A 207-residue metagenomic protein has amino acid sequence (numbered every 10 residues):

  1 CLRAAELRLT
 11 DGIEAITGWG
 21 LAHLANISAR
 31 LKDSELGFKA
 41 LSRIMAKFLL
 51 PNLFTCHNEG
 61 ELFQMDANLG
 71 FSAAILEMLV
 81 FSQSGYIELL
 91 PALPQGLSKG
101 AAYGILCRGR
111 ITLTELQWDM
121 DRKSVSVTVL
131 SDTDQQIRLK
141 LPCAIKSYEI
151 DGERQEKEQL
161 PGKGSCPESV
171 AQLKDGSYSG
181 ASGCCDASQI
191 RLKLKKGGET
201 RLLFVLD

Functional and structural regions predicted by a protein language model:
C1-I87, L97-G100, K123-V125: Active-site core of glycosidic bond-cleaving carbohydrate-active enzymes
H23, L36, Q155, C166-S169 (+1 more regions): Substrate-binding groove of N-acetylhexosamine-processing glycoside hydrolases
I87-Q95, P167-Q172: Short, basic/low-complexity N-terminal boundary segments at the transition from targeting/disordered tails
L89-D134: Surface beta-strand/loop "capping" patches
T112-L113, Q155-K157: Short, isolated positions in well-ordered beta-strands
L130-A144: Surface-exposed beta-strand/loop patches in extracellular or lumenal glycoproteins
L139, P161-D207: C-terminal beta-strand-rich structural cap/linker in extracellular carbohydrate-active enzymes
S147-D151: Change to "...patches in solvent-exposed regions of secreted, membrane-anchored, or virion-exposed structural
